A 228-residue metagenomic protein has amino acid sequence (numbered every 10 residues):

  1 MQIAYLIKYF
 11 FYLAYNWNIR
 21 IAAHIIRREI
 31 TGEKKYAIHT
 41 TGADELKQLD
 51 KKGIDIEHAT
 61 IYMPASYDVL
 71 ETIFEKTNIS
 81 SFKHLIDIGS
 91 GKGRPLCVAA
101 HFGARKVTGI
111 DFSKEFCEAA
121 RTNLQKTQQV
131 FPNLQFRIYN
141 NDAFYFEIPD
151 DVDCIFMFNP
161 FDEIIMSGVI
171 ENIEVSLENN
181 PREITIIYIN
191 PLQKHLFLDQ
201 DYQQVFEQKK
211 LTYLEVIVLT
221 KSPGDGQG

Functional and structural regions predicted by a protein language model:
M1-S80: S-adenosyl-L-methionine
F82-G89: Conserved class I S-adenosyl-L-methionine
G93-C97: Glycine-rich SAM-binding Motif I of class I
H101-V107: Conserved S-adenosyl-L-methionine
S113: Conserved SAM/SAH-binding beta-strand->alpha-helix loop
E118-D150: S-adenosyl-L-methionine
Y139-E178: Active-site segment flanking the S-adenosylmethionine/decSAM binding pocket in AdoMet-dependent transferases
I164-K221: C-terminal substrate-binding/active-site "lid" region of AdoMet-derived donor-dependent transferases
